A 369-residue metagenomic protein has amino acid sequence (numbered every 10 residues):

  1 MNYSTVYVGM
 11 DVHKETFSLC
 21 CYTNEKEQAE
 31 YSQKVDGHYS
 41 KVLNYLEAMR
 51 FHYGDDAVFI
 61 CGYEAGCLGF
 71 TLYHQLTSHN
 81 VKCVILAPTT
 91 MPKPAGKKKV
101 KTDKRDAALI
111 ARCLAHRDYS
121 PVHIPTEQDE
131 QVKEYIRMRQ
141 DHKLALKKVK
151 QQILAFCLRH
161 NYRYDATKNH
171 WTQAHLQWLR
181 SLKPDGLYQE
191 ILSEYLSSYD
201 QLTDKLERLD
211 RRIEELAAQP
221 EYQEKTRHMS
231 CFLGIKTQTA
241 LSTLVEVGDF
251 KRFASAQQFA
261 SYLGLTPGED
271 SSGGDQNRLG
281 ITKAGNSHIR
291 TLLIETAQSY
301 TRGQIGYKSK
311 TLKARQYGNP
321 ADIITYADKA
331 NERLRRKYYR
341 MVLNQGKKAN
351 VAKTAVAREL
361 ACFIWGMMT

Functional and structural regions predicted by a protein language model:
M1-T369: A detector of single, family-specific signature residues that are central to catalytic or substrate-handling motifs
